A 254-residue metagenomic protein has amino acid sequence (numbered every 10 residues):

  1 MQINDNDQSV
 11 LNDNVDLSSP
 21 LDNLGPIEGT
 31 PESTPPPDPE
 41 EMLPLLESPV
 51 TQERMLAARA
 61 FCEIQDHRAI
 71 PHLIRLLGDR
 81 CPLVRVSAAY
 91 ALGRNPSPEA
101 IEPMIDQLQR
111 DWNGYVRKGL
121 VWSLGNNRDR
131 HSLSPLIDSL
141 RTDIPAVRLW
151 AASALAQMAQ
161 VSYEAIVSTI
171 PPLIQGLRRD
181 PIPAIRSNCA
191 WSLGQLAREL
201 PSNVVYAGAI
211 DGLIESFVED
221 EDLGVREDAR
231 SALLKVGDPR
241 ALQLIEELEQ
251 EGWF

Functional and structural regions predicted by a protein language model:
M1-N4: Eukaryotic intrinsically disordered, low-complexity regulatory tails and linkers enriched in charged/polar residues
S9-T34, Q52-D66, R75, V86-S97 (+6 more regions): Structural detector for internal amphipathic alpha-helices that build alpha-solenoid repeat scaffolds
E32-E47, D66-G78, S97-R110, D129-R141 (+3 more regions): Amphipathic alpha-helical scaffolding segments comprising HEAT/armadillo-like alpha-solenoid repeats
P49-V50, R80-C81, W112-N113, D143-I144 (+3 more regions): Short inter-helical turns and helix N-cap capping residues of alpha-solenoid HEAT/ARM repeat scaffolds
V116-L120, V147-A151, A165, P181-P183 (+2 more regions): Short, highly charged low-complexity linear segments
